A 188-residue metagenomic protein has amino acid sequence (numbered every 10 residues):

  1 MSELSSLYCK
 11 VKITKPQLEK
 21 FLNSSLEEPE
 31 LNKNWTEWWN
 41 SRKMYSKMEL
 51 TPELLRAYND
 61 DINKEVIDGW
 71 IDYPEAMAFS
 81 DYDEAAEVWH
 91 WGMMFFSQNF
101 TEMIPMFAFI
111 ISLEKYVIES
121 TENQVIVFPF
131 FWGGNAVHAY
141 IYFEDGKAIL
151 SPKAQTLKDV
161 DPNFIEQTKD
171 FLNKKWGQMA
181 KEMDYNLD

Functional and structural regions predicted by a protein language model:
M1-K43: Short, extreme N-terminal segment that most often corresponds to the first beta-strand
T36-R56: Generic amphipathic, hydrophobic interface segment in small proteins and small subunits
E49-D188: Charged interaction segments
